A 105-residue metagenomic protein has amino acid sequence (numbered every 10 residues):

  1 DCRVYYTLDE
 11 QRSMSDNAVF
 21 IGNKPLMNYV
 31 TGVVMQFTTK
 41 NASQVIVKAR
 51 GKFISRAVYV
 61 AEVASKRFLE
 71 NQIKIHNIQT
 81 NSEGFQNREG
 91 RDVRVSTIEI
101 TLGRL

Functional and structural regions predicted by a protein language model:
C2-F37: Histone-fold modules and their flanking histone-like tails across chromatin and transcription assemblies
D16-A18, V34, A42-I46, Q72-N77 (+1 more regions): Beta-strand-rich binding-surface signature of beta-sandwich/beta-barrel folds used to engage anionic ligands
K24, R50, G103-L105: Structured beta-strand/turn binding interfaces of compact recognition modules in eukaryotic regulators
V34-T38, S65, L69: Signal for well-folded cores of large energy- and translation-related assemblies
K40-S55: Short glycine-rich, basic-tinged beta-strand/loop micro-motifs
I54-R67: Conserved helicase motor "Helicase C" RecA-like lobe of SF1/SF2 P-loop NTPases
I73-L105: C-terminal edge-of-domain segments
